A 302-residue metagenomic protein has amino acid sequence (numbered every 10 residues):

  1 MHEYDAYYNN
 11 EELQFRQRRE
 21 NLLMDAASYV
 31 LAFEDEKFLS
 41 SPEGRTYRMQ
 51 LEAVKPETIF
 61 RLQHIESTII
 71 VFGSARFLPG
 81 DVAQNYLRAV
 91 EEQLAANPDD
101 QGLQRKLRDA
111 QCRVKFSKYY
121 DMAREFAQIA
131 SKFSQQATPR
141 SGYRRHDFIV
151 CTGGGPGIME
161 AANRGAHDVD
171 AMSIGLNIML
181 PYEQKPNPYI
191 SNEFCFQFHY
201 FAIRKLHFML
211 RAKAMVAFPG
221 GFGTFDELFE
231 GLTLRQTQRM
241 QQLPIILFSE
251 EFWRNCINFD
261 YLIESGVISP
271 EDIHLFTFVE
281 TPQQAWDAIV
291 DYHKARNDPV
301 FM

Functional and structural regions predicted by a protein language model:
M1-R18: Internal gly/pro-rich beta-alpha loop/helix module that stabilizes soluble enzyme cofactors or their anionic handles
R16-R18, L23-L176: Glycine-rich beta-alpha loop segments
R61-H64, R140-R145, H167, N187-Y189 (+3 more regions): Solvent-exposed alpha-helices and their adjacent loops that cap or buttress functional pockets in soluble metabolic
Y86-R88, H167-D168, E230-R235, Y261-E264 (+1 more regions): Short, solvent-exposed amphipathic alpha-helical segments in soluble enzyme and RNA/protein-processing domains
C151-F218, F222, F229: Phosphate/pyrophosphate-binding betaalpha-module
D170-E183, L234-C256, E271: Short, acidic/small-residue loops that bind anionic groups at enzyme active sites
K213-L232, L243-E251, T281: Glycine-rich anion-binding loop/nest that anchors nucleotide
L247-M302: C-terminal functional extensions of proteins
